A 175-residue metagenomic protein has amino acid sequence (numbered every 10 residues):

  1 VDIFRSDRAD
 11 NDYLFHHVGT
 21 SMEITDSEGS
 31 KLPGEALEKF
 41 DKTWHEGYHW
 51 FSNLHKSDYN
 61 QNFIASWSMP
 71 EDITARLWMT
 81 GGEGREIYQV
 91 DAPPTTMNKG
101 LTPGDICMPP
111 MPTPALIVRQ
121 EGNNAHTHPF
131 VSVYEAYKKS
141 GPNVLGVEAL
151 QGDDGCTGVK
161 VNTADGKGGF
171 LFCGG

Functional and structural regions predicted by a protein language model:
V1-G175: CBM-like, beta-strand-rich accessory domains located in the C-terminal region of large, secreted polysaccharide-active
